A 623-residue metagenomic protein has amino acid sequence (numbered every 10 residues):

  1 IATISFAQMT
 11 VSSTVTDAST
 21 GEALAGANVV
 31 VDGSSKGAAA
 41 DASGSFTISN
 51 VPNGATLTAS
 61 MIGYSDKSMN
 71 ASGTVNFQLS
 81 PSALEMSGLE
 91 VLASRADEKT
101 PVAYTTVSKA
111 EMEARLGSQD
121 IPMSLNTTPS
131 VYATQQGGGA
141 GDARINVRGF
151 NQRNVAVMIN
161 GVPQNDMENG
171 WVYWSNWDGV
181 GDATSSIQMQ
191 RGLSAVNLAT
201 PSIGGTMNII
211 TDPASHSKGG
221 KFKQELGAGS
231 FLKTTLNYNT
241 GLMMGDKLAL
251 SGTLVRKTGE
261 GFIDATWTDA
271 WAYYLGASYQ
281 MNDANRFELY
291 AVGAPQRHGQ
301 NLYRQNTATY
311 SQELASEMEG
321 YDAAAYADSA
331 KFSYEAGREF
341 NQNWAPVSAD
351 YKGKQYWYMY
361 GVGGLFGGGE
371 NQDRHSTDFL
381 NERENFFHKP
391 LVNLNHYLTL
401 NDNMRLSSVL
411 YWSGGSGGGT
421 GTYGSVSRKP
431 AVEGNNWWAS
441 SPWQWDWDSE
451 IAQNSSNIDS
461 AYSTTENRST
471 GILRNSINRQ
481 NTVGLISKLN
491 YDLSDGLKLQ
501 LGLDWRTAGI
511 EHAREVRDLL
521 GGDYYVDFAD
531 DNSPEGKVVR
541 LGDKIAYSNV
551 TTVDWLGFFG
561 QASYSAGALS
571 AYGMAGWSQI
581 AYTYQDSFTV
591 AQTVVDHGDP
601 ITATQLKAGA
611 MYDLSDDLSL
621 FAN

Functional and structural regions predicted by a protein language model:
T16, T20, A27-D32, S60-Y64 (+2 more regions): Short, acidic, small-residue-rich periplasmic hinge/interaction motif at the N-terminus of Gram-negative outer-membrane
S35-S45: Short, acidic Ser/Thr/Gly-rich low-complexity loop/linker segments typical of extracellular and cell-surface proteins
T47-S49, R144, P163-R191, I210-T211 (+1 more regions): Short acidic/polar hinge/loop motifs at secondary-structure boundaries that mediate gating or recognition
F77, D178-K223: A beta-strand signature from Gram-negative outer-membrane beta-barrel systems, especially the internal plug domain
P122-P163, S185: Extracytoplasmic beta-strand/coil segments of soluble accessory domains associated with Gram-negative outer-membrane
G219, L226-T258, I263-N301, Y310-Q312 (+3 more regions): Transmembrane beta-barrel wall of Gram-negative outer-membrane proteins
L226-S230, T240, R256-E260, G293-R297 (+4 more regions): Transmembrane beta-strands of outer-membrane beta-barrel pores
I472, K498-L618: Signature of Gram-negative outer-membrane beta-barrel scaffolds
